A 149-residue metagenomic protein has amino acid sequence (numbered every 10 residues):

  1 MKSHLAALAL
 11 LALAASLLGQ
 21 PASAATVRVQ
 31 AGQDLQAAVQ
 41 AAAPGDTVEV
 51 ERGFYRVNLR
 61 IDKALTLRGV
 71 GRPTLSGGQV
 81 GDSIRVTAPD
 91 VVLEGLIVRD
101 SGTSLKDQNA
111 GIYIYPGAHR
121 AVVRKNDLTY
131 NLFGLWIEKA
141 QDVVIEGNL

Functional and structural regions predicted by a protein language model:
M1-H4: Positively charged n-region of N-terminal signal peptides that target proteins for export
A7-L17: Bacterial N-terminal signal peptides
A15-A41, T66: Right-handed parallel beta-helix/beta-solenoid
Q36, Q40, P44, F54-R68 (+2 more regions): Extracellular beta-strand-rich solenoid/capping regions of secreted or surface-exposed proteins that bind or remodel
D46-V50: Extracellular beta-strand repeat scaffolds in secreted/surface proteins
Y130, L135-L149: Solenoidal tandem-repeat scaffolds enriched in leucines and small polar residues
